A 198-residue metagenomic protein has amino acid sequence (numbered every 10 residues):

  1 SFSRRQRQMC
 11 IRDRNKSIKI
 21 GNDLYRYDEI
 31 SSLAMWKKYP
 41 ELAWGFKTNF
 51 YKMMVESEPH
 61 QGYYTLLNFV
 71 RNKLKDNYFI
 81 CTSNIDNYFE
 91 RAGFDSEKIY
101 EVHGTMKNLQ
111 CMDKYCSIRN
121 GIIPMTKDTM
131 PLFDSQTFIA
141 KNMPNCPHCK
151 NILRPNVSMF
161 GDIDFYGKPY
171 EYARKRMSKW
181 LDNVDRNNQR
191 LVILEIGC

Functional and structural regions predicted by a protein language model:
S1, N72, R176-C198: SIR2/sirtuin-family catalytic core signature
S1-R7, I11: Single conserved hydrophobic/aromatic residue that forms the stacking wall/gate of nucleotide- or nucleobase-binding
R5, D86, G197: Anionic group-transfer/hydrolysis microenvironments
R12-N108, M112: Conserved catalytic-core helix/loop/strand module for nucleotide-ribose chemistry
C81, Y100, S158, V192-L194: Hydrophobic/aromatic beta-strand patches that form the interior of the parallel beta-sheet core in alpha/beta enzyme
N87-R186: Cys/His-rich short segments
